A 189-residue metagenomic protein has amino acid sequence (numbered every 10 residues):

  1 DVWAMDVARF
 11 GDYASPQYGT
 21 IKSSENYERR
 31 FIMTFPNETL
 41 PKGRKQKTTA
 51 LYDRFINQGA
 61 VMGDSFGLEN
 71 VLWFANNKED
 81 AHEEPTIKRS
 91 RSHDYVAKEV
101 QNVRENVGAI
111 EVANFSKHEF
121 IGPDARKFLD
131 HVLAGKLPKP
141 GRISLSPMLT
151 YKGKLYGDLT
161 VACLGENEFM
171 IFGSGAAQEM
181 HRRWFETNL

Functional and structural regions predicted by a protein language model:
V2-L189: Glycine/proline-enriched, intrinsically flexible loops and inter-domain linkers
